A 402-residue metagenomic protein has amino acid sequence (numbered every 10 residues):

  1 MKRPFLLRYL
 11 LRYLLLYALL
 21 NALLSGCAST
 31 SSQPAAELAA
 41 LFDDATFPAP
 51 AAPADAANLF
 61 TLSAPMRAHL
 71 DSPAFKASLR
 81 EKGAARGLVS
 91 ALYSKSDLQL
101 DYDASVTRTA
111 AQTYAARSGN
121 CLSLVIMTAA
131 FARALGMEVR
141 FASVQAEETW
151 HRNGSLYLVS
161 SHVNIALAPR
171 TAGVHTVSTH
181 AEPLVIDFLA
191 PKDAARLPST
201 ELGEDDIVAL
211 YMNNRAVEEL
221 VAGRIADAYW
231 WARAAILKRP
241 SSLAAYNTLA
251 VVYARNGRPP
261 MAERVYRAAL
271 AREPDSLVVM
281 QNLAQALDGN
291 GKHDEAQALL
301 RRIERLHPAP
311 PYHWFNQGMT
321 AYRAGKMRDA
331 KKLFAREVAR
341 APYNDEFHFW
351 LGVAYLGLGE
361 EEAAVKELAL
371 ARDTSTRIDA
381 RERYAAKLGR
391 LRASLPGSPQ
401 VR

Functional and structural regions predicted by a protein language model:
A49-T113: Secondary-structure boundary elements
S105-Y246, P260-R272: Long, contiguous interaction/recruitment modules in multidomain scaffold/adaptor proteins
N214, T248, N282, N316 (+2 more regions): Canonical tetratricopeptide repeat
A234-A235, A268-A269, R302-I303, R336-E337 (+1 more regions): Canonical positions in the second alpha-helix
K238, R272-E273, R305-L306, R340-A341 (+1 more regions): Structural marker of alpha-solenoid helical repeat scaffolds
F349, V353, G357-R402: Terminal, low-structured helical/coil segments at or just beyond the last alpha-helical repeat
